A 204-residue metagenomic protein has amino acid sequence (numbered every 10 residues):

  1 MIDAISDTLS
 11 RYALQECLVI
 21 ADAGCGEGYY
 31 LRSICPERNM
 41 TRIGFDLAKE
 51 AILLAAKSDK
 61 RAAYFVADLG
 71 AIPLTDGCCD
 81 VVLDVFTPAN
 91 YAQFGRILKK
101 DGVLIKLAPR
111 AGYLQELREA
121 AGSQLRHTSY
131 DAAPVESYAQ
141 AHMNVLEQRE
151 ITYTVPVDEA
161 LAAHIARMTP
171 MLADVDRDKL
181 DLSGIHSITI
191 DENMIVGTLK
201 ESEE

Functional and structural regions predicted by a protein language model:
M1-E16: Conserved alpha-helix/loop element of class I SAM-dependent methyltransferases that forms part of the SAM/SAH-binding
E16-G26: Conserved class I S-adenosyl-L-methionine
E27-R38: Conserved SAM-binding loop of SAM-dependent methyltransferases across substrates and taxa, primarily the Class I
D46-E50: Conserved SAM/SAH-binding beta-strand->alpha-helix loop
K60-I72: Conserved SAM-binding strand-loop segment of SAM-dependent methyltransferases
G70-V81: A short acidic, Gly/Pro-enriched loop at the edge of an enzyme's catalytic core that lines a small-molecule cofactor
D101-G112: Conserved beta-strand signature within the Rossmann-like core of class I S-adenosyl-L-methionine
R149-E204: Conserved Class I S-adenosyl-L-methionine
